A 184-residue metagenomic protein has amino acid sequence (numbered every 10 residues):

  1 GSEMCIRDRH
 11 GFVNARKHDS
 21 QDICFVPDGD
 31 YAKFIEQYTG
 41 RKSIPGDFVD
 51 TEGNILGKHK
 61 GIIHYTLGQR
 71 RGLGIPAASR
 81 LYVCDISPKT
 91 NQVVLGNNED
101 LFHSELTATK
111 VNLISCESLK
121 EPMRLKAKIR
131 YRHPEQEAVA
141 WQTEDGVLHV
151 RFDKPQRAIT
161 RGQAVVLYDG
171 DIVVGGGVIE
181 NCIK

Functional and structural regions predicted by a protein language model:
G1-I6: Short, small-residue-biased leader/transition segments that mark boundaries at the very start of proteins
D8-K184: AMP-forming adenylation/ATP pyrophosphatase catalytic core
